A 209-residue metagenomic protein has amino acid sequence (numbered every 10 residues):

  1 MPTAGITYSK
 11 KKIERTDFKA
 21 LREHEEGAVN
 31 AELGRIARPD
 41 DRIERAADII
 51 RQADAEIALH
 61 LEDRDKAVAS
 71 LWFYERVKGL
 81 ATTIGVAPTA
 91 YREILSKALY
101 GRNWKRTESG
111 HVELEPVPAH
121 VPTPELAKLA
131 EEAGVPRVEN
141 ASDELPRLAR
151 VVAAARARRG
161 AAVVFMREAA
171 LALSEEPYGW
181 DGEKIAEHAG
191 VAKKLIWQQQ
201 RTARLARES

Functional and structural regions predicted by a protein language model:
M1-D63, S70-Y74, L80-M166, A172-L173 (+1 more regions): Intrinsic disorder/low-complexity detector
E75-R76, P177-W180: Residue-level signal for the short linker/turn that defines the boundary of a DNA-recognition helix
E187: Small/polar loops that bind or transfer phosphate-bearing groups
